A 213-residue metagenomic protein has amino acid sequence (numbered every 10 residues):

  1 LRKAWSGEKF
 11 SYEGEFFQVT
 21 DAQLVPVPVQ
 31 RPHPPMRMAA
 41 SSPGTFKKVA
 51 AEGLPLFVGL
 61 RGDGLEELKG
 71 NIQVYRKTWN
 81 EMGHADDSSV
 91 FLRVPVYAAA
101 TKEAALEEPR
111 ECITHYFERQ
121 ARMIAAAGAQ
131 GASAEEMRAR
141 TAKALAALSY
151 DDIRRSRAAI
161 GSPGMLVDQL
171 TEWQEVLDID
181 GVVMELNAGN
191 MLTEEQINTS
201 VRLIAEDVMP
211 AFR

Functional and structural regions predicted by a protein language model:
L1, M36, V49, Y75 (+4 more regions): Conserved, mostly hydrophobic/aromatic
L1-K3, L68-R76, Q196-R213: C-terminal helical cap(s) of enzyme catalytic domains, especially alpha/beta-barrels
R2-L24, E66-G181: An alpha-helical appendage that flanks or caps ligand/catalytic pockets
F16, S42, G62, V96-A98 (+1 more regions): Active-site-proximal loop/turn and secondary-structure-junction residues that shape catalytic pockets, frequently
R31-P35: A local structural motif
M36-A39, L56-G59, S88-P95, D180-M184: Hydrophobic faces of well-ordered beta-strands that scaffold small-molecule active sites in alpha/beta enzyme cores
S42, F46-L65, N71-I72: A conserved active-site cap/scaffold subdomain adjacent to cofactor or substrate pockets
R61-L65, E185-I197: Glycine-rich, proline-tolerant flexible connector loops at the mouths of alpha/beta enzymes
